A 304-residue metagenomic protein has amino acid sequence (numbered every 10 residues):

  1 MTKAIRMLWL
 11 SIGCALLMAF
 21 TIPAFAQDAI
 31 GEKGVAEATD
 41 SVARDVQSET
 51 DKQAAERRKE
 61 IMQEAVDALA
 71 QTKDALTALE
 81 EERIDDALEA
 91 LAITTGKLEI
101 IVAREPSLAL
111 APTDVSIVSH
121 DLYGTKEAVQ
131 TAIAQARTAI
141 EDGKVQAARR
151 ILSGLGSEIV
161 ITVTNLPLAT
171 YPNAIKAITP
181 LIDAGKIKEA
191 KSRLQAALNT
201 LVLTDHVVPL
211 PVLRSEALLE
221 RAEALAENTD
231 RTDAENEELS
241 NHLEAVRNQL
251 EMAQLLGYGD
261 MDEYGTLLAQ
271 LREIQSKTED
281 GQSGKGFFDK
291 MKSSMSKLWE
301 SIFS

Functional and structural regions predicted by a protein language model:
M1-I12: Bacterial N-terminal signal peptides that target proteins for export
L10-T21: Bacterial N-terminal signal peptides
I22-A26: Sec/Tat signal peptide C-region and signal peptidase I cleavage site
D28-G143, I151: N-terminal Sec/ER secretory leader and immediately downstream segment of secreted/extracellular precursors
R104-S107, A111, N165, V207 (+4 more regions): Soluble, cytosolic/nucleoplasmic coiled-coil alpha-helices used as oligomeric scaffolds and tethers in large eukaryotic
V118-A269: Extended amphipathic alpha-helical interaction segments
G257-S304: A cross-kingdom marker for long, charged
